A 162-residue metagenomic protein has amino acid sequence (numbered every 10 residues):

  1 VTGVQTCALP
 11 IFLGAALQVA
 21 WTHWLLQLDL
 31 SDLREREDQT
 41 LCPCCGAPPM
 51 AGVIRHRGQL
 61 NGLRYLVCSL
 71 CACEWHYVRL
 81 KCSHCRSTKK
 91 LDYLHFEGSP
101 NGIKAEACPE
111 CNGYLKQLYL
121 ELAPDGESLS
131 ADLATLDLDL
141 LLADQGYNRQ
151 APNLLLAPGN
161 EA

Functional and structural regions predicted by a protein language model:
T2-L9: Short, small-residue-biased leader/transition segments that mark boundaries at the very start of proteins
G3, W21, E74-W75: Tryptophan-centered motif/residue detector
I11-H23: Short, hydrophobic/amphipathic alpha-helical patches that form generic packing surfaces within helical domains
L25-G146: Cys/His-clustered metal-coordination modules, chiefly Zn-binding fingers
D137-A162: Iron-sulfur (Fe-S) cluster-binding modules
